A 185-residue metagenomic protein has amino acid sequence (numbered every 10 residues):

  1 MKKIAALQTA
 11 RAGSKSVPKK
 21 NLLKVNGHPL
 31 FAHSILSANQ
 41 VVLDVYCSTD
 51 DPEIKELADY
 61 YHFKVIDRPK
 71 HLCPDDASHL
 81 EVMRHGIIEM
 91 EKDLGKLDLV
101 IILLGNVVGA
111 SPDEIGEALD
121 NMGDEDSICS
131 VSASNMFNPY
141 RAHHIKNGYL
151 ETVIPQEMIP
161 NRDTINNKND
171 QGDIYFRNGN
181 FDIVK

Functional and structural regions predicted by a protein language model:
M1-P18: N-terminal nucleotide-binding beta1-loop-alpha1 segment
K3, L43-V45, D98, D126: Residues at the starts of beta-strands that form the adenosine-phosphate
L23-K24, C47: Conserved SAM-binding loop
L30-C47: A short, N-terminal amphipathic alpha-helix
Y46, P52-I101, G109-E117, R162: Short phosphate-binding loop-to-helix
S48-T49, I183: Short beta-strand scaffold positions
V108-I183: Conserved core of the sugar-phosphate nucleotidyltransferase
